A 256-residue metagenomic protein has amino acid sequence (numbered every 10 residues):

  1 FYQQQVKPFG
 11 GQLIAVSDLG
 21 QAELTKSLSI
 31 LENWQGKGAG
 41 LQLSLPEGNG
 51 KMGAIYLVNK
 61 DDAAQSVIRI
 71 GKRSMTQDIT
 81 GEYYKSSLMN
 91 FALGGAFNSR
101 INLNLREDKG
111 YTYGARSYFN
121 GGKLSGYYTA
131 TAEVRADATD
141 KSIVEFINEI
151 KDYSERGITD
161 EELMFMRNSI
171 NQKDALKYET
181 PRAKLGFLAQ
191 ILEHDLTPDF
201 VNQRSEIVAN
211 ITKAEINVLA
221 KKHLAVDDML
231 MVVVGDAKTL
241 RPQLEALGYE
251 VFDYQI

Functional and structural regions predicted by a protein language model:
F1-G40, D108-K109, Y113-I256: Charge-rich, well-structured scaffold segments of protease-associated domains
A39-N98: His/Glu-based metal-binding/catalytic segments typifying zinc-dependent metallopeptidases
